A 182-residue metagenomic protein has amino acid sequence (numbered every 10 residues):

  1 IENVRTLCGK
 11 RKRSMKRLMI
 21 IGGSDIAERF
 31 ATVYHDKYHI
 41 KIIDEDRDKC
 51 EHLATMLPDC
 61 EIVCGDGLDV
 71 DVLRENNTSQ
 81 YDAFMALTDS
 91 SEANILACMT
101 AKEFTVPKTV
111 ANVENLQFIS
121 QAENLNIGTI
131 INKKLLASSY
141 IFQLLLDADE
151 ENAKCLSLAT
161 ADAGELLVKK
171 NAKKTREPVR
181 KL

Functional and structural regions predicted by a protein language model:
I1-L182: Cytosolic regulatory regions of ion transport systems
